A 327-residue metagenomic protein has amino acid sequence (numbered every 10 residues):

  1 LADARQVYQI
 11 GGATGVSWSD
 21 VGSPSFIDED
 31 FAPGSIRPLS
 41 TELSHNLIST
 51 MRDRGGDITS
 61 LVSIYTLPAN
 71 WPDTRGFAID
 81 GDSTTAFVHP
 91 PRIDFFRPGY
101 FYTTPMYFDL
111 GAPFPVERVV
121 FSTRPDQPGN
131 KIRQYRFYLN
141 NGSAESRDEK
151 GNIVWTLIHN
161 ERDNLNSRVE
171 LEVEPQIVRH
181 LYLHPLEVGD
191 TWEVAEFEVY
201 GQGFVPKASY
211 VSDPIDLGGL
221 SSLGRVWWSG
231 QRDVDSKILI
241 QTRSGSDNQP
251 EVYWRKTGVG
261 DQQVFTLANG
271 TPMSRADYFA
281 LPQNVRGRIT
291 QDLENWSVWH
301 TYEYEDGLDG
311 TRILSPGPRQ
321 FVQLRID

Functional and structural regions predicted by a protein language model:
L1-Y138, S143-D327: Beta-strand-rich ligand- or partner-binding modules with a strong bias toward extracellular/periplasmic carbohydrate
